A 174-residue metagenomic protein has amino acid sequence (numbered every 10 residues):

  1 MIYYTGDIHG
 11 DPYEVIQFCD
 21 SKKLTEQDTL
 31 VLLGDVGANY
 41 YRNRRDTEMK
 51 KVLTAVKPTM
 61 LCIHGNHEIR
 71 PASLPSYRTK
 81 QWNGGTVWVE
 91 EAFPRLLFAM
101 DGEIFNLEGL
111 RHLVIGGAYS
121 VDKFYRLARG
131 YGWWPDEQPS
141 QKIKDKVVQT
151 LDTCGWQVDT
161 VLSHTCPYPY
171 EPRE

Functional and structural regions predicted by a protein language model:
M1-Y3: Extreme N-terminal starter segment of soluble prokaryotic enzymes
T5, G10-L107: Core catalytic region of metal-dependent phosphoesterases/phosphodiesterases, especially metallo-beta-lactamase-like
E108-E174: Active-site-proximal loop/helix segment associated with metal-binding centers of metalloenzymes
